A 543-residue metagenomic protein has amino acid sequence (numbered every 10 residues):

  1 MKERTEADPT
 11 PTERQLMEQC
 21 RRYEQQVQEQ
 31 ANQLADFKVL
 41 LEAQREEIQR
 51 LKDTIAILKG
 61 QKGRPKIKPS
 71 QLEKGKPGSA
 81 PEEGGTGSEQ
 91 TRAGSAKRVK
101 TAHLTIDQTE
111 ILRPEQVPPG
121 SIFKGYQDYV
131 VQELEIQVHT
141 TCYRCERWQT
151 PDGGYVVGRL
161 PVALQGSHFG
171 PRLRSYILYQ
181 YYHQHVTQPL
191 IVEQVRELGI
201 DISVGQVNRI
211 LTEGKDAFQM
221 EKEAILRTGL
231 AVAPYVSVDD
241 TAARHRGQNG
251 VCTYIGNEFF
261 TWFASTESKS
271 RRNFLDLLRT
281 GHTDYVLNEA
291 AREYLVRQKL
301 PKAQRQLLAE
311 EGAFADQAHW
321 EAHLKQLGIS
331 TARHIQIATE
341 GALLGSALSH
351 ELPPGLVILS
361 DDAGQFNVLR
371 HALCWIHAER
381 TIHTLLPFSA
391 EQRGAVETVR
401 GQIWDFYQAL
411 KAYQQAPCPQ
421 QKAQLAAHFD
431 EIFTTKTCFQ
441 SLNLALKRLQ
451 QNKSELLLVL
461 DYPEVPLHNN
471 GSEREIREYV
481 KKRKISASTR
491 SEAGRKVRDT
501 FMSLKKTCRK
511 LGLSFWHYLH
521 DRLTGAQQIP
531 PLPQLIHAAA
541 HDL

Functional and structural regions predicted by a protein language model:
M1-S167, V238, T283-A338: Short, flexible loop/hinge motifs at secondary-structure junctions
L51, L58, V117, T150 (+11 more regions): Mobile genetic element proteins and their domesticated derivatives, centered on retroelements and DNA transposons
R172-Q184: Short, amphipathic alpha-helical "recognition" segments used to contact nucleic acids or chromatin
H183-Q194: Short, charged amphipathic recognition helices of the HTH superfamily and cognate SANT/SANTA-like modules
E197-I200, R209-S360: RNase H-like nuclease fold core
Q306, E310-A338, L356-V368, E397-L543: Acidic/histidine-rich catalytic cores and adjacent linkers of DNA breakage/strand-transfer/modification proteins
V357-I358, D362-Q365, L369-V399: Conserved beta-strand -> loop -> alpha-helix junction used to position metal-binding or nucleic-acid-contacting
